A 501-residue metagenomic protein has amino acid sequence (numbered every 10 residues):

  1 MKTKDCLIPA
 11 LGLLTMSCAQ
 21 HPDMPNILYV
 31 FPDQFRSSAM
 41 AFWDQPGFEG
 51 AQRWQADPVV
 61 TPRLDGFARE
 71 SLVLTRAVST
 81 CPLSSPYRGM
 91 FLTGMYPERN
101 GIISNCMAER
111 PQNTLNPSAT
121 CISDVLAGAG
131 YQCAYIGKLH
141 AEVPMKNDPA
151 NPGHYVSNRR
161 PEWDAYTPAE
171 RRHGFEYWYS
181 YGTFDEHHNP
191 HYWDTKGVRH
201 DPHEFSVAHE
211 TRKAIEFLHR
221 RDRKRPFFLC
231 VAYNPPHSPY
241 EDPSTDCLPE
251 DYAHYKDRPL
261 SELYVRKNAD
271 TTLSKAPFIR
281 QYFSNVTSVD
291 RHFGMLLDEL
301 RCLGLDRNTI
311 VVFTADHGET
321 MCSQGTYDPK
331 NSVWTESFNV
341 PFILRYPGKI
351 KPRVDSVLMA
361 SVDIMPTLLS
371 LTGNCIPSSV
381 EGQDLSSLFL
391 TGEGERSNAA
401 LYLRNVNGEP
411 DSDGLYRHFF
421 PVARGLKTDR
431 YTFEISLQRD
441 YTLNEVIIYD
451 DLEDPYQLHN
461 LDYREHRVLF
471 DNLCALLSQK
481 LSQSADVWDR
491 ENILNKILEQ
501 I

Functional and structural regions predicted by a protein language model:
K2-A10: Sec-dependent signal peptide recognition, specifically the positively charged N-region followed immediately by
L11-A19: Hydrophobic h-region of N-terminal signal peptides that target proteins for export in Gram-negative bacteria
C18-S436, T442-N444, L458-A475, W488 (+1 more regions): Formylglycine-dependent sulfatase
D450, H466, S478: C-terminal, active-site-flanking charged/polar segments
D454: Intrinsically disordered, low-complexity polar regions and short flexible loop motifs
Q483-E491: Long, charge-rich, low-complexity alpha-helical segments
